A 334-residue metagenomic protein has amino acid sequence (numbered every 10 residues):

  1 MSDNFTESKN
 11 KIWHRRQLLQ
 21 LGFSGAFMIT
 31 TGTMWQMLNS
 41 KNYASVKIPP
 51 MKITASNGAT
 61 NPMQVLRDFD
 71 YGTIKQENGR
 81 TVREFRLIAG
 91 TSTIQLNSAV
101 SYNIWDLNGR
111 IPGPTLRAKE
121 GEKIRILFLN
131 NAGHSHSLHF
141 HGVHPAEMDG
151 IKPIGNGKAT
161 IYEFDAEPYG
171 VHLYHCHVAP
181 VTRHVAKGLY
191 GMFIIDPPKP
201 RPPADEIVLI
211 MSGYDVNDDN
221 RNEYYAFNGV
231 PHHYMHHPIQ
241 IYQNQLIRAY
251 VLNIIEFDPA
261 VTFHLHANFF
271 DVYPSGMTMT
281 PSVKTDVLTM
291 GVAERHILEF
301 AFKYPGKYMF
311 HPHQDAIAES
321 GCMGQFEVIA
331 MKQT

Functional and structural regions predicted by a protein language model:
M1-Q17, L21-G32: N-terminal secretory signal peptides
K11, G32-V82, T334: C-terminal segment of N-terminal export signals and the immediately downstream linker at the start of the mature
Q76-E77, I111-I124, Y234-L246: Short, glycine/small-residue-enriched coil/turn segments at secondary-structure junctions
R83-G90, D205-M211: Short amphipathic
E84-F193, D258-M290, H311-F326: Histidine- and aromatic-enriched segments that form or immediately flank copper-ligand environments
I194-M211, A330-T334: Low-complexity, Pro/Ser/Thr- and charge-rich linker/hinge segments at domain boundaries
V208-Q243: Acidic-aromatic/histidine active-site loop/patch
